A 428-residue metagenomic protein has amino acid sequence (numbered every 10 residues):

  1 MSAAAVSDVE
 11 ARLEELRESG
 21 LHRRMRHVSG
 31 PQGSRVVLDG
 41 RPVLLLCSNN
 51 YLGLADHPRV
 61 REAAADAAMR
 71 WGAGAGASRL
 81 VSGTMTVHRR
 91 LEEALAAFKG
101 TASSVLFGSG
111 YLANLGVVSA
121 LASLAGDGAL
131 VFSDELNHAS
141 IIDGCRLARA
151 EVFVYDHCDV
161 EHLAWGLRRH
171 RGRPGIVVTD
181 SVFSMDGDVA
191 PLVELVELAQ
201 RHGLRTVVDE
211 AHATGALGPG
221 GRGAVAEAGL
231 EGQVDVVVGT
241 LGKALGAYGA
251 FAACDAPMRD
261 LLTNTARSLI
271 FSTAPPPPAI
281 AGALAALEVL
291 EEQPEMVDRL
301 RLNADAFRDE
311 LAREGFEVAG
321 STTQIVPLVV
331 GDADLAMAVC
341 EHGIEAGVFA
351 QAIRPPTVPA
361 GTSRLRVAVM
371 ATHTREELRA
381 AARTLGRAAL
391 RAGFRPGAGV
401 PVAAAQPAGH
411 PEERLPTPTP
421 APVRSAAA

Functional and structural regions predicted by a protein language model:
A5, V9-A11, E15-A73, L204: N-terminal "arm"/small-domain region of PLP-dependent enzymes with the aminotransferase-like
P58, E62-D66, R70, A97 (+2 more regions): PLP-dependent enzyme catalytic core of the Aspartate aminotransferase-like
E62, D66-S109: Conserved N-terminal alpha-helix of the aminotransferase class I/II PLP-enzyme fold
S109, F132-A148: Substrate-binding/gating loop at the entrance of the active-site cleft, primarily in PLP-dependent aminotransferase-like
V118-A139: Conserved PLP-anchoring active-site segment centered on the Schiff-base-forming lysine
F153-V208: Active-site phosphate-binding strand-loop segment of PLP-dependent enzymes
A190, P277, A281-F349: Conserved PLP-dependent catalytic core of the aminotransferase class-I/II
G220, A226-L261: Active-site PLP attachment segment
